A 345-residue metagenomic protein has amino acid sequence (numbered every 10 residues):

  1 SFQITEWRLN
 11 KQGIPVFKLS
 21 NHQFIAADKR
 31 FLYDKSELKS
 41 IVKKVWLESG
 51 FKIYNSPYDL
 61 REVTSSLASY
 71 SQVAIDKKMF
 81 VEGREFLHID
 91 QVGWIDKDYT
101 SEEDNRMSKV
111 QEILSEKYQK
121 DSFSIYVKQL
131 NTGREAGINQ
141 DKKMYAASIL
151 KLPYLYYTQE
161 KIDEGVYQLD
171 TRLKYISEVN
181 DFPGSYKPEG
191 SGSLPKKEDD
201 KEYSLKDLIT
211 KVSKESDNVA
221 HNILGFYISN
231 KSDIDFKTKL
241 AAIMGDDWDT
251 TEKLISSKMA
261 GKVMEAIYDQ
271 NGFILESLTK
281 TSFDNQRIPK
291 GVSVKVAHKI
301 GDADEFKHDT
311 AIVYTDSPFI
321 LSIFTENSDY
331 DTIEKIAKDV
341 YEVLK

Functional and structural regions predicted by a protein language model:
S1, E48-D59: Short, structured beta-strand/loop micro-motifs enriched in basic residues and often containing a Trp
F2-K29, S66-D98: SH3/SH3-like beta-barrel superfamily modules
D28-F51, D98-K117, Y186, G190-K197: Intrinsically disordered, low-complexity Ser/Thr-rich linker and spacer segments in cell-wall-related proteins
Q72-A74, F80-E82, R106-E112, K117-Q119 (+4 more regions): Structured C-terminal helix/loop/strand segments within mature extracytoplasmic catalytic/sensor domains
N105-M107, S177-E178, P183-F273: Active-site-adjacent helix/loop patches that line small-molecule binding or acyl-intermediate pockets
D121-K143: Short, conserved catalytic-motif segment at the N-terminal edge
K128-L130, I176-E178, V212-S216, L224-I228 (+4 more regions): Active-site-proximal beta-strand/loop segments in catalytic clefts of secreted hydrolases
G133, Y145-Y175, V212, L321: Active-site SXXK
